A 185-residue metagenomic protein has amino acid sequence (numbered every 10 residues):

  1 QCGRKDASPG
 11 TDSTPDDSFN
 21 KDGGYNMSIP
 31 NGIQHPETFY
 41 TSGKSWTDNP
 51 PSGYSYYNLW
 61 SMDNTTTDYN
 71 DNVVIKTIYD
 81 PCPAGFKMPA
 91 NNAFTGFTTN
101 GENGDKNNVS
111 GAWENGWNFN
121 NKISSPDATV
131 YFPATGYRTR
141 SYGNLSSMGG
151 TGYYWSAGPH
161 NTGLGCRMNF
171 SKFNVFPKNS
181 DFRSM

Functional and structural regions predicted by a protein language model:
G3, A7-D17, K21, M27 (+1 more regions): C-terminal, surface-exposed recognition/capping segments
